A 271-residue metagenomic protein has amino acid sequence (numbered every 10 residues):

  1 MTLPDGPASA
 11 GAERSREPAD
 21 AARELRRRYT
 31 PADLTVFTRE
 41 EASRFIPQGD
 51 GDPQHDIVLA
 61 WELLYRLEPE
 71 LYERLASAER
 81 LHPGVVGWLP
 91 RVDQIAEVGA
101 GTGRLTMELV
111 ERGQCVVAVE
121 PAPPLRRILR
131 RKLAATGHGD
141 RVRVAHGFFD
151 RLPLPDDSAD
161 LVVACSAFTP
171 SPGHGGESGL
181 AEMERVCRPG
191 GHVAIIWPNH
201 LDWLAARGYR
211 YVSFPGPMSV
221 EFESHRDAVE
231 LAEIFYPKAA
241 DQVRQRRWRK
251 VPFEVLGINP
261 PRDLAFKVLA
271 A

Functional and structural regions predicted by a protein language model:
T2, G6, G11-R91: Conserved class I S-adenosyl-L-methionine
A96, T102-R151: Class I SAM-dependent methyltransferase SAM/SAH-binding core
D150-V162: A short acidic, Gly/Pro-enriched loop at the edge of an enzyme's catalytic core that lines a small-molecule cofactor
A164-A167: A short beta-strand submotif of the Rossmann-like class I SAM-dependent methyltransferase core that lines
T169, P198-W203, M218-V220: Short "lid" loop at the C-terminus of a central beta-strand within the Rossmann-like core of SAM-dependent
P170-E182: A short, conserved alpha-helix within the catalytic core of class I
G190-P198: Conserved beta-strand signature within the Rossmann-like core of class I S-adenosyl-L-methionine
P215-A271: Conserved Class I S-adenosyl-L-methionine
